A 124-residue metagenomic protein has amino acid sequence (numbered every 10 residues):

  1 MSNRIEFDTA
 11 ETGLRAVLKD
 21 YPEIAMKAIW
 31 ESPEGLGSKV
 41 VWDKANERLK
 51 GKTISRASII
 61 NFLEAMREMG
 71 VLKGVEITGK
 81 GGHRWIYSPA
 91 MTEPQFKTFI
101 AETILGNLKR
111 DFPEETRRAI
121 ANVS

Functional and structural regions predicted by a protein language model:
M1-K27, S32, T92: Short alpha-helical segments that sit at the start of domains
L18, I77-T98: Short, cationic-aromatic polyanion-contact patches
I29-G35, R48-K50: Short helix-capping/hinge SLiMs at alpha-helix to coil transitions
G35-A45: Short acidic, hydrophobic short linear motifs in intrinsically disordered regions
D43-R56: Short helix-coil junctions and helix-kink-helix linkers
I59-M69: Basic amphipathic alpha-helical segments that dock to polyanions
R67-I77: A short, conserved structural fragment
P94-S124: Amphipathic alpha-helical dimerization/coiled-coil segments that flank or bridge DNA-binding/regulatory modules
